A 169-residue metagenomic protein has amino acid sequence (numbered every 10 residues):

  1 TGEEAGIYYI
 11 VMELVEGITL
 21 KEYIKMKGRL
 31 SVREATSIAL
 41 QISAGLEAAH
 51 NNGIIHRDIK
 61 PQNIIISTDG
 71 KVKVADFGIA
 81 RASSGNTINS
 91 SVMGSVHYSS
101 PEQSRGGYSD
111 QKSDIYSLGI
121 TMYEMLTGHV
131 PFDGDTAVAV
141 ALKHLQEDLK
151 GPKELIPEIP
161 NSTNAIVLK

Functional and structural regions predicted by a protein language model:
T1-A139, H144: Conserved ATP-binding/catalytic core of the eukaryotic-like protein kinase fold, especially serine/threonine kinases
L145-P157: Short proline-rich PxxP-based motifs
E158-K169: Conserved C-terminal C-lobe helix
